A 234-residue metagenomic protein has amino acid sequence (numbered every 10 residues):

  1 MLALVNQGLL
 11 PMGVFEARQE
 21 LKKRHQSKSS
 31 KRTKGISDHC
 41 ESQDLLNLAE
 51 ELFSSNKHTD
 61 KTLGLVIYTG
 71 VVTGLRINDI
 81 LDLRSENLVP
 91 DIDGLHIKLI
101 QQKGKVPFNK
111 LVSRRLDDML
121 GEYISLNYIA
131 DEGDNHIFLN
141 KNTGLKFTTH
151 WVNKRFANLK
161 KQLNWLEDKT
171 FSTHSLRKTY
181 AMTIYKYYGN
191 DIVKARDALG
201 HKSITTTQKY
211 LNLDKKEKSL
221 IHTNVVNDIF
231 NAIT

Functional and structural regions predicted by a protein language model:
L2-S37, V226-T234: C-terminal secondary-structure termini that scaffold catalytic or DNA-interacting sites
Q43-T73: Basic, Lys/Arg- and aromatic-enriched nucleic-acid-binding interface segment
T62, E167-I184: Short basic/aromatic active-site micro-motif
I80, F171, A181, G189-G200: Active-site-proximal segment of tyrosine recombinases
D82-L116: Conserved tyrosine-mediated DNA breakage-rejoining catalytic core shared by Y-recombinases
N87-I92, N190-L211: Short, polar N-cap/turn motifs at the start of nucleic acid-interacting alpha helices
Q101-K105, L199, I204-N224: Catalytic-site neighborhood detector that most strongly recognizes the C-terminal catalytic loop/helix of tyrosine
K103-E122, D134-N158: C-terminal catalytic core of Y-nucleophile DNA break-rejoin enzymes
